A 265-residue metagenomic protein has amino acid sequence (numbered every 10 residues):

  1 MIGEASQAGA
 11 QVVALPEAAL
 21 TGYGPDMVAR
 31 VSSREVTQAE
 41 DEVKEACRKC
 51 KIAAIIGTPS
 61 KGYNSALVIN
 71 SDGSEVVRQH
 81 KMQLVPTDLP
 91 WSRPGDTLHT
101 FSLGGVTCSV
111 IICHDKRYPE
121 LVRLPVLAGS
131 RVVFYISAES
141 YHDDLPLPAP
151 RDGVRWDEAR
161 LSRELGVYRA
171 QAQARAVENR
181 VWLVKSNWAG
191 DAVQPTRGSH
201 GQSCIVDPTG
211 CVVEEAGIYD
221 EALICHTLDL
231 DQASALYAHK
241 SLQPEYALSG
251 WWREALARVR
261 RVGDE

Functional and structural regions predicted by a protein language model:
G3-S6, V126: Non-catalytic positions within long, well-ordered alpha-helices that form the structural scaffold/packing of enzyme
A5-S32, S137: Short, conserved active-site loops that position catalytic residues or coordinate cofactors/metal ions across diverse
T21, V28, L67, R78-V85 (+2 more regions): Short beta->alpha transition motifs characteristic of CBS
E35-I55, K116-L223: CN hydrolase (nitrilase-like) catalytic-core segments centered on the catalytic cysteine and neighboring Lys/Glu
E45, S60-A170, A235-Q243: Active-site catalytic loop in hydrolytic enzyme cores
I56-T58, N64-V68, H99, S203-I205 (+1 more regions): Short beta-strand scaffold segments in enzyme catalytic cores
Q79, F101, S186, A216 (+1 more regions): Hydrophobic residues at beta-strand termini and immediately following loops that shape nucleotide-binding pockets
D231-E265: A conserved C-terminal secondary-structure "cap"
